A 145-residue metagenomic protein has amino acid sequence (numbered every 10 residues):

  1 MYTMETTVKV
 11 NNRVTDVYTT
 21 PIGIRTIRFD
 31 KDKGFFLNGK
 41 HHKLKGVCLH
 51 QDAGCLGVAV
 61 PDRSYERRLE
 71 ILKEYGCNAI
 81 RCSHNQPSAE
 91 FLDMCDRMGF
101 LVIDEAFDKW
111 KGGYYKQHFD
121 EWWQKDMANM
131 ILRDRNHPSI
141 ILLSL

Functional and structural regions predicted by a protein language model:
M1-V102, K125, I141-L142: Secreted/periplasmic carbohydrate-active enzymes, especially glycoside hydrolases
F35, C48, D52, A106-D120: Substrate-binding/active-site clefts of carbohydrate-active enzymes
F100-K111, L145: Active-site neighborhood of divalent metal-dependent phosphoester/pyrophosphate hydrolases
Y114-D134: Ligand-binding grooves and catalytic loops that recognize ribose/phosphate and carbohydrate rings, and esterified lipid
N129-L145: Active-site groove signature of glycoside hydrolases
